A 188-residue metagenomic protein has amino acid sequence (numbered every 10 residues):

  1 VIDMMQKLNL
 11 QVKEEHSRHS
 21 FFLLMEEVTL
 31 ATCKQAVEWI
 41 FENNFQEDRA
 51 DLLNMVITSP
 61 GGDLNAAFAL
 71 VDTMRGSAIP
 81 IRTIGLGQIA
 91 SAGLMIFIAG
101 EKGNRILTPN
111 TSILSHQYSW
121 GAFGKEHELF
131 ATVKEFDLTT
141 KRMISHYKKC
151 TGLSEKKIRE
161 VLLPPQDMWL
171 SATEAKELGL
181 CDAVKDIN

Functional and structural regions predicted by a protein language model:
V1-N188: Terminal-region recognition feature
